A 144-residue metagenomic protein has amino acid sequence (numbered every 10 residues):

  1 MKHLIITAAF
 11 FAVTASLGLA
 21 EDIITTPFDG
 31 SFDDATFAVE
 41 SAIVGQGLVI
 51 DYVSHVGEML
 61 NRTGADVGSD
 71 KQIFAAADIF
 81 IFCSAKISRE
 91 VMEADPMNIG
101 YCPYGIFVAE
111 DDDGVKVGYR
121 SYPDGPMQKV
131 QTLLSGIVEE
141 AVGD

Functional and structural regions predicted by a protein language model:
M1-L4: Positively charged n-region of N-terminal signal peptides that target proteins for export
V13-L17: N-terminal signal peptide c-region/cleavage motif recognized by signal peptidases
L19-I50, S54: Terminal, regulation- and interaction-focused segments at domain boundaries
A35, V39, S88, V130-L134: Stable alpha-helical elements in mature extracytoplasmic
I50, V56-G64: N-terminal secretory/targeting leader peptides
N61-F107: Mid-chain, structured segments of secreted extracytoplasmic proteins
C102-D124: Beta-strand/loop substructures that line and gate deep hydrophobic ligand-binding cavities in soluble
K116-D144: C-terminal partner/receptor-binding element of secreted or periplasmic proteins
